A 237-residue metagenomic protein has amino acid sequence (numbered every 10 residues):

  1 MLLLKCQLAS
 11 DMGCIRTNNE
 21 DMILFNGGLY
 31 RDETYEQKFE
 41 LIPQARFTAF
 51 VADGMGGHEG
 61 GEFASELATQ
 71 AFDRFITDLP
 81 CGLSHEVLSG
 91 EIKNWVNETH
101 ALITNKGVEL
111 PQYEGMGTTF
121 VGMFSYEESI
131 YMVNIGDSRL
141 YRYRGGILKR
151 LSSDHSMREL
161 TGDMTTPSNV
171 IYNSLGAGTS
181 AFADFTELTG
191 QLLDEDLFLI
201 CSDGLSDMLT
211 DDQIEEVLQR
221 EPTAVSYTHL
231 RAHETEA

Functional and structural regions predicted by a protein language model:
M1-R231: PP2C/PPM-type serine/threonine phosphatase catalytic domain
A232-A237: A short, hydrophobic C-terminal helix/tail in secreted or cell-surface proteins
